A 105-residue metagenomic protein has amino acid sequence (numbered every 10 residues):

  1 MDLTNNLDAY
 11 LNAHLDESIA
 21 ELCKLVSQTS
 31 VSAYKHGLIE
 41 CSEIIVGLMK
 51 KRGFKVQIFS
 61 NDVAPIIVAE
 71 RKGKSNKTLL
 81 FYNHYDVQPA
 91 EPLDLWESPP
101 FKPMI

Functional and structural regions predicted by a protein language model:
M1-D2, S18, S75-N83: Short charge-dense sequence patches
D2-H36: N-terminal capping segment at the start of a domain
L3-N5, L11-N12, V46-K50, F59-S60 (+1 more regions): A short linear-motif detector with a strong N-terminal bias
V31-K77, E97-P103: A non-catalytic alpha/beta surface segment that caps or lines the substrate-entry region of metallo-dependent hydrolase
T78-I105: Active-site metal-coordination/substrate-binding segment of hydrolases, especially metallo-dependent peptidases
